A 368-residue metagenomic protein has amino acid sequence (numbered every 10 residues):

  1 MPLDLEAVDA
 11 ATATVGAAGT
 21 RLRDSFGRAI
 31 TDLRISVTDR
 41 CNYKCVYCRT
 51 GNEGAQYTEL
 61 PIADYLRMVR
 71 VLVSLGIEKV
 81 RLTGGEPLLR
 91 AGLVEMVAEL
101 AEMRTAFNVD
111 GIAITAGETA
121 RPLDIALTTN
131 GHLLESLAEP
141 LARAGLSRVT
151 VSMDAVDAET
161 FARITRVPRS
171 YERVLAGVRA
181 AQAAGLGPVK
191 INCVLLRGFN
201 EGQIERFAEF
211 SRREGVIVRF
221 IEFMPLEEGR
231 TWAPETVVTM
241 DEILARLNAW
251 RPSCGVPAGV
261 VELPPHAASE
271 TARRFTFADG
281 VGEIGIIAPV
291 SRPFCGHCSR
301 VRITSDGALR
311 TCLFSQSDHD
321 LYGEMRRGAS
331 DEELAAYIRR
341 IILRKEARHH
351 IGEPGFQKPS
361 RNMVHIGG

Functional and structural regions predicted by a protein language model:
M1-R23, R292-G368: Radical SAM enzyme core and accessory elements
L3-E6, E159, P168-L175, R179 (+2 more regions): Radical SAM enzyme [4Fe-4S]-AdoMet core and its adjacent flexible, acidic and glycine-rich loops/tails across
A10-I30, S269-E283: Short, charged low-complexity linear segments at domain edges
F26-D64, S74-L75: Canonical Radical SAM [4Fe-4S] cluster-binding loop centered on the CxxxCxxC motif and its immediate flanking residues
V37, L82, V218, G307: Residue-level signature of catalytic and energy-coupling elements of molecular machines, predominantly ATP/GTP-dependent
E53-Q56, E135, D157-T165, E227-T231 (+1 more regions): A short acidic, helix-capping loop that chelates divalent metal ions and anchors anionic groups
I62, L66-R81, R90-I221: Radical SAM/AdoMet-radical enzyme domain recognition
E86: Conserved G/P- and acidic residue-centered "switch" motifs that form tight phosphate/ATP-binding loops in soluble
